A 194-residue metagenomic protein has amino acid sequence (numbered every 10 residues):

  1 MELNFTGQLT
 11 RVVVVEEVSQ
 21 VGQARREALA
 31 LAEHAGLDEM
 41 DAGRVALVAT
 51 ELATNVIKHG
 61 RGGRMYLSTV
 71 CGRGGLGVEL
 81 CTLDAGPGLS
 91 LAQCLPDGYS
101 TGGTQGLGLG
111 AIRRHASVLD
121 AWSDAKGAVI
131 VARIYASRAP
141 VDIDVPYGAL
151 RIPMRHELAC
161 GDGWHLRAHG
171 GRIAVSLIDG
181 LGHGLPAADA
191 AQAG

Functional and structural regions predicted by a protein language model:
M1-L47, P146-W164: Bergerat-fold GHKL ATPase/HATPase_c domain
M1-V12, V48, A53-V141, A168-S176 (+1 more regions): Conserved beta-strand-loop-beta-strand hairpin that lines the nucleotide-binding pocket of ATP/GTP-utilizing enzymes
Q20, G86, S100, G182-H183: Glycine-/small-residue-rich active-site loops that bind phosphorylated ligands and cofactors
R133-A191: … and, occasionally, acidic/histidine-rich disordered N-termini of signaling adaptors
G194: An active-site-proximal "capping" alpha-helix that borders the catalytic cofactor pocket
